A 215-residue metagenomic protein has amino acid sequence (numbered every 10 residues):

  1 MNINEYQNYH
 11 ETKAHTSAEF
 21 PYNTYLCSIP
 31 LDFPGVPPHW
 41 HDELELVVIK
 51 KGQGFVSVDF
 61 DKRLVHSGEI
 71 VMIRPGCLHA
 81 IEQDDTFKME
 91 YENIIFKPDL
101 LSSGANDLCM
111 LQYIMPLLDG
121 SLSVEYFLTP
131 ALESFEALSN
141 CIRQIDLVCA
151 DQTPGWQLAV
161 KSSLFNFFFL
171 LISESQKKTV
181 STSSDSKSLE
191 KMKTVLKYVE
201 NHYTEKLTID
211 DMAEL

Functional and structural regions predicted by a protein language model:
M1-I70, C77, D85, M110-Q112 (+1 more regions): Generic protein-terminus/edge-of-domain signal
G76-D99, N106-C109: Ligand-binding loop in jelly-roll beta-barrel domains
P98, I142, L164: Short amphipathic alpha-helical/adjacent loop interface patches that line ligand and macromolecule-binding sites
D99-S103, L117-S121, V148, L170 (+1 more regions): Phosphate/oxyanion-binding loops and surfaces in catalytic or ligand/nucleic-acid-binding neighborhoods
V124-F135, C149-L215: Short, Lys/Arg-enriched, Trp-marked, Pro/Gly-tolerant hinge/linker segments that flank
